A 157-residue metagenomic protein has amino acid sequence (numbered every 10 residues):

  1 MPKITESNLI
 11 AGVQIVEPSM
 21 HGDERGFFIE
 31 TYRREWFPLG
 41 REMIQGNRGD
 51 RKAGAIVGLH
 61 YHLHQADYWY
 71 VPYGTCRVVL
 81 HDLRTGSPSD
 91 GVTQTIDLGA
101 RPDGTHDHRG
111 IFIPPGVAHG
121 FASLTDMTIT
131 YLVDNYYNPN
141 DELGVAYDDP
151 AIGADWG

Functional and structural regions predicted by a protein language model:
M1-D107, T128-G157: Non-catalytic, conserved peripheral segments adjacent to functional cores
T105-T125: Conserved SET/PR-domain catalytic core that frames the SAM/AdoMet-binding pocket
